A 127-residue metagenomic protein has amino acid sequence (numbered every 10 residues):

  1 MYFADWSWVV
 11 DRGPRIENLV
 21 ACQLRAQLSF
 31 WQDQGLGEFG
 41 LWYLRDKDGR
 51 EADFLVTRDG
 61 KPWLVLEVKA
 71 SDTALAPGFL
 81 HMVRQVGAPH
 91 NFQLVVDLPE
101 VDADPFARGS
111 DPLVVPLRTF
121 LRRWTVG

Functional and structural regions predicted by a protein language model:
M1-G127: A cross-kingdom feature that marks ATP-driven nucleic-acid transaction machinery
